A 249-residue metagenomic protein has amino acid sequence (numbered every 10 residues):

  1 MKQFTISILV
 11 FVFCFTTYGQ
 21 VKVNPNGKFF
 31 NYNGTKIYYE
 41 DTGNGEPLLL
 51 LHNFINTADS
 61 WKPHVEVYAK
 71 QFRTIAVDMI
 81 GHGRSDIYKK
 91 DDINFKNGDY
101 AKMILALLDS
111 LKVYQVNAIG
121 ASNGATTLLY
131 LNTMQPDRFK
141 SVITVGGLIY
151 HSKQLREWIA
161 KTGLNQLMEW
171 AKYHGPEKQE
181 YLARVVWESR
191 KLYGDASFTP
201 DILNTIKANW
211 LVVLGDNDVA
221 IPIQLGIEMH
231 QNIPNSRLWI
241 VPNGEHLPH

Functional and structural regions predicted by a protein language model:
F13, T35-I87: Conserved HGGG/HGGXW glycine-rich cap/lid loop of the alpha/beta-hydrolase fold
Y32, T42, A76-I119: Active-site loop/oxyanion-hole signature of alpha/beta-hydrolase fold enzymes
F54, V116, G120-S122, G215: Conserved alpha/beta-hydrolase "nucleophile elbow" surrounding the catalytic nucleophile
T126-M134, S141-W170: Flexible "cap/lid" loop of the alpha/beta hydrolase fold
V185-I202: Active-site nucleophile elbow and catalytic-triad environment of alpha/beta-hydrolase enzymes
I206, V212-L214: Short beta-strand/loop motif that positions the catalytic acidic residue of the alpha/beta-hydrolase fold
A208, P222-Q231: Short alpha-helix in the alpha/beta-hydrolase fold that links the catalytic acid
G244-H249: Catalytic histidine-centered segment of alpha/beta-hydrolase-like enzymes
